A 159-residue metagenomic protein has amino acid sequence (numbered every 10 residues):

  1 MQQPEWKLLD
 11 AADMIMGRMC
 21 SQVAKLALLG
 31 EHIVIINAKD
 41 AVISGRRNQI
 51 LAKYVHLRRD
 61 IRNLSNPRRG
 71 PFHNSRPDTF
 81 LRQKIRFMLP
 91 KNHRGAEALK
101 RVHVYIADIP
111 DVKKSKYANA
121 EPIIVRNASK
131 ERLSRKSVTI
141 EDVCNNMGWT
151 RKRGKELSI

Functional and structural regions predicted by a protein language model:
M1-I159: Ribosome-associated RNA-binding proteins
